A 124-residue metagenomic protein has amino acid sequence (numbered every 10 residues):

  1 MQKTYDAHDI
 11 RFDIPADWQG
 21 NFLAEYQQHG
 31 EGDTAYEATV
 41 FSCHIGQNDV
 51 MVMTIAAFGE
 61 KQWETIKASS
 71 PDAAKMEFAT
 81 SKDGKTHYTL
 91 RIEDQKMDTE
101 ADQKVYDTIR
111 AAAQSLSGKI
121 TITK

Functional and structural regions predicted by a protein language model:
Q2, A7, D13-K61: Secretory pathway targeting signatures of secreted, lumenal, and periplasmic proteins
F12, A16, A111-Q114: Solvent-exposed, polar/charged alpha-helical surfaces in well-ordered, non-transmembrane soluble domains, broadly
F12, H87-Y88: Short, isolated positions in well-ordered beta-strands
F22, T65, T99-E100: Short acidic, gly/pro-rich beta-turn/loop elements at beta-sheet edges and active-site/ligand-binding grooves
A57-A74: Short, Gly/Ser/Thr-enriched beta-strand-loop segments that form substrate-interacting elements of hydrolase/peptidase
A73-K82: Short, surface-exposed beta-strand/loop micro-motifs that present aromatic residues
L90-K124: Surface-exposed amphipathic alpha-helical segments
